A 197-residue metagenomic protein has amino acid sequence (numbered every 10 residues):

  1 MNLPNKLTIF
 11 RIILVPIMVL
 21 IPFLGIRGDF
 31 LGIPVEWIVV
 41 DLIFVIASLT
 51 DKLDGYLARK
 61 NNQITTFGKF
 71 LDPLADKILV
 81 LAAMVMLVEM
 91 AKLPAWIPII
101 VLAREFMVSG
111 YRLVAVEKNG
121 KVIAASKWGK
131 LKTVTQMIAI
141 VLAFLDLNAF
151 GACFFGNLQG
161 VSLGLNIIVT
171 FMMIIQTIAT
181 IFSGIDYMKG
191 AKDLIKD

Functional and structural regions predicted by a protein language model:
M1-D197: Alpha-helical transmembrane bundles and membrane-interface segments of multipass inner-membrane proteins
